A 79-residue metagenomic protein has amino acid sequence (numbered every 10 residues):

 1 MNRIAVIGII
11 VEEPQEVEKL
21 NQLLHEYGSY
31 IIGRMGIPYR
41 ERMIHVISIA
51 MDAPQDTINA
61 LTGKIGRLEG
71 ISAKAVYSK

Functional and structural regions predicted by a protein language model:
M1-K79: Long, contiguous binding/interaction regions
